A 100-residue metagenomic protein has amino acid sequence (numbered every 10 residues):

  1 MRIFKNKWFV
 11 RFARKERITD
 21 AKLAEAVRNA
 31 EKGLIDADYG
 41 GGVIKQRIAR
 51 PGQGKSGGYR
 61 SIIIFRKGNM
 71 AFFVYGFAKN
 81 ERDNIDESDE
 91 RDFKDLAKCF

Functional and structural regions predicted by a protein language model:
M1-I18: Arg/Lys-rich, positively charged N-terminal/basic patches that mediate binding to nucleic acids
F12, A26, L96-C99: Residues that form generic nucleotide/phosphate-binding pockets
A26-K55: A short, surface-exposed loop/turn module that caps and links secondary-structure elements
R50-G52, I63-R66: Short, low-complexity Ser/Thr-rich regulatory SLiMs
S56-S61: Short, surface-exposed coil-to-beta transition loops
I64-F100: Enriched for short, Lys/Arg-rich terminal
